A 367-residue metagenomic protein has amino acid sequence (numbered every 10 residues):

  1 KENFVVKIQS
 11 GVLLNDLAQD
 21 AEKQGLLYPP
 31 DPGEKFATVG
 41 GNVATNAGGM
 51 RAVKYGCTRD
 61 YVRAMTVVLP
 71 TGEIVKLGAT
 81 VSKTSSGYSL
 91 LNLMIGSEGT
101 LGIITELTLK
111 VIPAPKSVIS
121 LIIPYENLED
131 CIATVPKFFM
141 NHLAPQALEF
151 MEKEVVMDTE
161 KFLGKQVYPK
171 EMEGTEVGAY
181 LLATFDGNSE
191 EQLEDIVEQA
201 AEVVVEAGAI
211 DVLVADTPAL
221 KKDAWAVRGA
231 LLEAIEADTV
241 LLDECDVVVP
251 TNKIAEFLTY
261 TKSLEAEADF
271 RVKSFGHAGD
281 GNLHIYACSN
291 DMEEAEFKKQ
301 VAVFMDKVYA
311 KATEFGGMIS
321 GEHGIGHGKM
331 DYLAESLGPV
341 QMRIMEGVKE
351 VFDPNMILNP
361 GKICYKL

Functional and structural regions predicted by a protein language model:
K1-F4, E293, G328-A334: Short beta-alpha connecting loops at secondary-structure transitions that line or flank enzyme active sites
E2-E149: FAD-binding subdomain of flavoenzyme oxidoreductases
D31-E34, A215-D216, P360-I363: Short coil/turn segments at secondary-structure boundaries
E73, M330-L367: Activity-critical C-terminal alpha-helical subdomain
G99, I285, D353: Conserved, mostly hydrophobic/aromatic
P113, P124, I132-K307, K311 (+1 more regions): C-terminal substrate-recognition/cap domain of FAD-linked oxidoreductases
A219-D223, I325-Y332, S336: Short, highly charged C-terminal tails/helix-capping segments
T313-I325, E350, P354-L358: Alpha-helix capping/hinge segments and adjacent helical runs
